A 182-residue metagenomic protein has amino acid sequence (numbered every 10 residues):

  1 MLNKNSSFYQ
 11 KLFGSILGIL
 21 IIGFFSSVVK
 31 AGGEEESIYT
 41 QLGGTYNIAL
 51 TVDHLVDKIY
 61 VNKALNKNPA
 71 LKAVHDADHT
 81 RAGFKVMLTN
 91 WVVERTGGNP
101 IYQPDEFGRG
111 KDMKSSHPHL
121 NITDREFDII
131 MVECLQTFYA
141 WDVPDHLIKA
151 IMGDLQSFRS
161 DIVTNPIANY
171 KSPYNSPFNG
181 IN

Functional and structural regions predicted by a protein language model:
L2-I16: Bacterial N-terminal signal peptides that target proteins for export
N3-K4, G23, M152: Helix-centric, low-specificity signal for extended rod-like, repetitive segments
G14-F24: Bacterial N-terminal signal peptides
S26-V28: N-terminal signal peptide c-region/cleavage motif recognized by signal peptidases
K30-N182: Core of compact, soluble alpha-helical bundle domains
